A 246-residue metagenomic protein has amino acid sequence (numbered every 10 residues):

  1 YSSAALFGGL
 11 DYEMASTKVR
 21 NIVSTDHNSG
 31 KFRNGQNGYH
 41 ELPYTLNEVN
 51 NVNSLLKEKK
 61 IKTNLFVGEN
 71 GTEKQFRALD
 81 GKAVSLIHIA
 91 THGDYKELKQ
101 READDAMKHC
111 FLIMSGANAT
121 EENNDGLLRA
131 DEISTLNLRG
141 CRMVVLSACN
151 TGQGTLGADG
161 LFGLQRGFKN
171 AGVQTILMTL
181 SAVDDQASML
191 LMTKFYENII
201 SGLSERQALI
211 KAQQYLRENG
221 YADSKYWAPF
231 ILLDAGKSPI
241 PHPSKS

Functional and structural regions predicted by a protein language model:
Y1-S246: Catalytic cores of enzymes
